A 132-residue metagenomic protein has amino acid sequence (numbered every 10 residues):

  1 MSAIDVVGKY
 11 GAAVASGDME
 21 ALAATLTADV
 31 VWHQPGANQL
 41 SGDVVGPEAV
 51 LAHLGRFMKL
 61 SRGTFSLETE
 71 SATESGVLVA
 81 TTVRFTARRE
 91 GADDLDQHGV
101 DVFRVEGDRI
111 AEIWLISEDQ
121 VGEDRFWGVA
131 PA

Functional and structural regions predicted by a protein language model:
M1-A28, A130-A132: Short, low-complexity N-terminal intrinsically disordered segments enriched in polar/charged residues
Y10, L22-L26, V30, G46 (+4 more regions): Hydrophobic pocket/interface hotspot
A21, T27-V77: A solvent-exposed, acidic/Ser-Thr-rich amphipathic alpha-helical stretch
L26, F85-A87, I116-S117: Short beta-strand segments enriched in hydrophobic/aromatic residues within well-folded beta-rich domains
L67-A72, R84, H98-R104, W114: Hydrophobic/aromatic beta-strand elements that line small-molecule binding cavities or substrate pockets in beta-rich
G76-F85: A short hydrophobic beta-strand element
A87-L95: Short, cysteine-centered beta-strand-loop-beta hairpins and adjacent loop/turn segments enriched in charged/polar
E112-A132: Low-complexity, intrinsically disordered terminal/linker segments enriched in charged and Gly/Pro repeats
